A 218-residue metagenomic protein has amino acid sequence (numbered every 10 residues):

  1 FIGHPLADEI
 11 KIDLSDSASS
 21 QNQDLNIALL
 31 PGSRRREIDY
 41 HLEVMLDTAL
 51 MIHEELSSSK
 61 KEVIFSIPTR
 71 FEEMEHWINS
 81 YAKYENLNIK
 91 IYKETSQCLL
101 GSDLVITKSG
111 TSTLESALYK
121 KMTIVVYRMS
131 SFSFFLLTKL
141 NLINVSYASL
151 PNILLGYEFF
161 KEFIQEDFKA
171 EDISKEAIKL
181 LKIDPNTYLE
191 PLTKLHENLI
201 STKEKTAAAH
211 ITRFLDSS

Functional and structural regions predicted by a protein language model:
F1-S218: Nucleotide-activated sugar donor-binding and catalytic core shared by glycosyltransferases and related lipid-linked
